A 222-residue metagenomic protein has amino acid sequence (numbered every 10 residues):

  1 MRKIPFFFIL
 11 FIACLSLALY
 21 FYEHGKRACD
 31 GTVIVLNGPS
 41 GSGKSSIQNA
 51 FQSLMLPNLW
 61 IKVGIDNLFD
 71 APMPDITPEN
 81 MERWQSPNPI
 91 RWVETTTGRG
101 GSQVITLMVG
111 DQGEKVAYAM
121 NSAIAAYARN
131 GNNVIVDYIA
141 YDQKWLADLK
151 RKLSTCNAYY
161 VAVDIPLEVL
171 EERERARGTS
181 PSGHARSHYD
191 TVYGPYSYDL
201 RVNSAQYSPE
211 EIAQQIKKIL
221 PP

Functional and structural regions predicted by a protein language model:
L36: Hydrophobic anchor at the beta1->P-loop junction of P-loop NTPases
P39: P-loop (Walker A) phosphate-binding loop of NTP-binding proteins
S42: ATP-binding Walker
S45: Walker A/P-loop
Q52-K115: Conserved substrate/cofactor phosphate-moiety recognition/catalytic segment in nucleotide-dependent phosphotransferases
I124-V134, Y138-T179: ATP-dependent NMP and nucleoside kinases share a basic, alpha-helical "lid"
L167, E171-Q215, P222: Small-molecule kinase domains that catalyze NTP-dependent phosphoryl transfer to phosphate-bearing small molecules
